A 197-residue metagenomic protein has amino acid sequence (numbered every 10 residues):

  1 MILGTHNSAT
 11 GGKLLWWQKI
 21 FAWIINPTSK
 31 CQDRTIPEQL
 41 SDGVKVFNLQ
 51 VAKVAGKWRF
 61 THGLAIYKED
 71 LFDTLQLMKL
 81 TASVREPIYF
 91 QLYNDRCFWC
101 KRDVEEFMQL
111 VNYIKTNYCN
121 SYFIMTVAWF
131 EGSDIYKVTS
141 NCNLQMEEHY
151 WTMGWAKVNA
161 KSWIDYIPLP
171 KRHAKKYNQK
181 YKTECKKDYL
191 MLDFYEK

Functional and structural regions predicted by a protein language model:
M1-V46, K53-S83, P87, N94-W99 (+3 more regions): Long, acidic (Asp/Glu-rich), low-complexity accessory segments flanking structured domains
S83-R85, F107-M125, N141-E147: Structural alpha-beta junctions
V111-Y118, Y122-S133, L190-K197: C-terminal domain-boundary segment and adjacent tail
